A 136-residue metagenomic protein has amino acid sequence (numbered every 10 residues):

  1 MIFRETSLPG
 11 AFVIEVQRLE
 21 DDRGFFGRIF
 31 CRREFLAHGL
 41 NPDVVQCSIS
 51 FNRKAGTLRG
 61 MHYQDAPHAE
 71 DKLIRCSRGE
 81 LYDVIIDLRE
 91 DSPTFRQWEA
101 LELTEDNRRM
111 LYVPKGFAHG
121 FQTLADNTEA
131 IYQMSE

Functional and structural regions predicted by a protein language model:
M1-D106, A125-N127, M134: Non-catalytic, conserved peripheral segments adjacent to functional cores
L103-A125: Conserved metal-binding segment of the jelly-roll/cupin
